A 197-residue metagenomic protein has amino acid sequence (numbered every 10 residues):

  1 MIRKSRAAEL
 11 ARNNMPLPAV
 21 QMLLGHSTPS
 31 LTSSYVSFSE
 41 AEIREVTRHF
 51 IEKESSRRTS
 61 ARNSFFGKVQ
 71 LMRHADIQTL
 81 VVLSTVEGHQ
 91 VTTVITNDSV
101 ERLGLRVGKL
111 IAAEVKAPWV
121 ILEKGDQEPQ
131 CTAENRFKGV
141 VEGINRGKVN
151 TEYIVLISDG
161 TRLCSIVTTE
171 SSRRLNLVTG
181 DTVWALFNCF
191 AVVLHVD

Functional and structural regions predicted by a protein language model:
M1-N13: Short basic/aromatic active-site micro-motif
A7, M15-G25: Active-site-proximal segment of tyrosine recombinases
H26-V46: Catalytic-site neighborhood detector that most strongly recognizes the C-terminal catalytic loop/helix of tyrosine
A41-S64, L71, N97-N145, T169-D197: Glycine/charge-rich catalytic "coupling/switch" loops of P-loop NTPases
F66, I77-L83, E87-T93, N97-D98 (+1 more regions): Non-catalytic interaction/regulatory modules that flank or connect domains
D76-V82, G147-I154: Short aromatic-glycine-enriched beta-strand elements
V82-T92, V115, I154-L163: Short, basic/aromatic beta-hairpin or loop at an interaction surface
I154, D159-C164, T182-A191: C-terminal functional regions that serve as terminal interaction/effector modules
